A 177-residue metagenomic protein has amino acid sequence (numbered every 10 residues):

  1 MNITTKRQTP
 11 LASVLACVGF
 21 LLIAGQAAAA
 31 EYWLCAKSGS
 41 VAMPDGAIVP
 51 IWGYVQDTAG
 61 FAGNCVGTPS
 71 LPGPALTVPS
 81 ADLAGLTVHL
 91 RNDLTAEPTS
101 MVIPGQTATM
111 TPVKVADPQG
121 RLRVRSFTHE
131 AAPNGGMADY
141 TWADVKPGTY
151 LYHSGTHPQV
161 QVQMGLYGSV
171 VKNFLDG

Functional and structural regions predicted by a protein language model:
N2-L15: Bacterial N-terminal signal peptides that target proteins for export
A27-A132, M137-D139, K172: N-terminal, post-signal-peptide metal-ligating segments of extracellular/periplasmic oxidoreductases, dominated by
D93, G155-H157: Beta-strand-rich extracellular modules
Q159-Q163: Short acidic/polar inter-strand loop motif in beta-rich domains
G165-G177: Extracytoplasmic/periplasmic copper-protein system
